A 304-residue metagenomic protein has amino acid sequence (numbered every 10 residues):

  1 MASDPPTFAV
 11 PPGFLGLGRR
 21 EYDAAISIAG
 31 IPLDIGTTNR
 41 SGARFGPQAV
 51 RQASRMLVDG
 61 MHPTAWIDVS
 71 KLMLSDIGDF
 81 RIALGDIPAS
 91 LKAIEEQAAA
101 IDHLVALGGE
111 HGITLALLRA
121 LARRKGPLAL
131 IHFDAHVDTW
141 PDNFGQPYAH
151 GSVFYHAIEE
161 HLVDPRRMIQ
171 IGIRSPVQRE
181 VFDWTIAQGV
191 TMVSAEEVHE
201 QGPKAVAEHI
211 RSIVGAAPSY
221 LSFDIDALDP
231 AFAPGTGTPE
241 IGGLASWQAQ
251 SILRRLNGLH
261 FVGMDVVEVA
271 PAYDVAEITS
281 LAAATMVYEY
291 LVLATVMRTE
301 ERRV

Functional and structural regions predicted by a protein language model:
A2-V304: Conserved alpha-helical scaffold segments that buttress catalytic/binding sites
